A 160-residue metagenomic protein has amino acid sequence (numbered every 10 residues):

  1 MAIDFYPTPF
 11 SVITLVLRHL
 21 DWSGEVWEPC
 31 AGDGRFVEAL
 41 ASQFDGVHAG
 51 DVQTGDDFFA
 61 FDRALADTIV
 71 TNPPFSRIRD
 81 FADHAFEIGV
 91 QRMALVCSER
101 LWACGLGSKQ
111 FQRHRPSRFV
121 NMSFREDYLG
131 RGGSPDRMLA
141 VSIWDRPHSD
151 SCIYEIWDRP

Functional and structural regions predicted by a protein language model:
M1-P160: Class I S-adenosyl-L-methionine-dependent methyltransferase catalytic core
